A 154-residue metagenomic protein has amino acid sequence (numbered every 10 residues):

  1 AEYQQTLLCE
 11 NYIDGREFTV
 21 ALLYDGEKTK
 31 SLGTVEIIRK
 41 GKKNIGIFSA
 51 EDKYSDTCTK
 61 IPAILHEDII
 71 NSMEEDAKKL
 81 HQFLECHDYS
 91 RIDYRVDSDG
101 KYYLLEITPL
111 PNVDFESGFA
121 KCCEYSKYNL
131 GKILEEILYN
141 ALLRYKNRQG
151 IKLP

Functional and structural regions predicted by a protein language model:
A1-I69, V96-Y103: Phosphate-binding site of ATP-dependent enzymes
H66-P154: ATP-dependent carboxylate activation and anion-phosphoryl transfer catalytic cores that bind Mg-ATP to form
